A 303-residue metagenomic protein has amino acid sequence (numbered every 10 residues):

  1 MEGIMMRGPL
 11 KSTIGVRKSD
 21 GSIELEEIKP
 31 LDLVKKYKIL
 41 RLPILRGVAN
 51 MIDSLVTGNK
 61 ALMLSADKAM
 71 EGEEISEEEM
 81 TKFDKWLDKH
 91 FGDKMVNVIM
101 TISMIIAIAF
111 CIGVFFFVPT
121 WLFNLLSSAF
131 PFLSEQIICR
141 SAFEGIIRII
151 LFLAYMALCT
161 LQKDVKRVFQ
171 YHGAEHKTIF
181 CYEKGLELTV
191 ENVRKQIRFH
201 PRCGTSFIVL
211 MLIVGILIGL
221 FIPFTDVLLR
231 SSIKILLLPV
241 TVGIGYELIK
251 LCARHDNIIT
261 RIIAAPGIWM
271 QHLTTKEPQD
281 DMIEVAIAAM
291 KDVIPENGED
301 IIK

Functional and structural regions predicted by a protein language model:
M1, K35-R41, D84-M100, V190-Q196: Cytosolic juxtamembrane amphipathic/interface segments immediately preceding and feeding into a transmembrane helix
M1, M6, D20, S134 (+4 more regions): Polar-ligand-bearing catalytic/cofactor-coordination segments of membrane-embedded or membrane-tethered inner-membrane
M1-E78: Divalent-cation
E26-L31, G72-M80, K166-E183: Membrane-interface amphipathic/juxtamembrane segments adjacent to transmembrane helices
I39-L64, E144-F169, V242-R254: Hydrophobic alpha-helical membrane-embedded segments
L64, A107-F132, M211-V242, Y246: Juxtamembrane "helix exit" motif at the C-terminal ends of alpha-helical transmembrane segments in multi-pass membrane
K85-M95, F123-A142, I222-S232, L251-R261 (+1 more regions): Membrane interface segments of multi-pass transport proteins and intramembrane proteases
K94-G113, Q196-F221: Transmembrane alpha-helical segments and their cytosolic interface motifs in multi-pass membrane proteins
